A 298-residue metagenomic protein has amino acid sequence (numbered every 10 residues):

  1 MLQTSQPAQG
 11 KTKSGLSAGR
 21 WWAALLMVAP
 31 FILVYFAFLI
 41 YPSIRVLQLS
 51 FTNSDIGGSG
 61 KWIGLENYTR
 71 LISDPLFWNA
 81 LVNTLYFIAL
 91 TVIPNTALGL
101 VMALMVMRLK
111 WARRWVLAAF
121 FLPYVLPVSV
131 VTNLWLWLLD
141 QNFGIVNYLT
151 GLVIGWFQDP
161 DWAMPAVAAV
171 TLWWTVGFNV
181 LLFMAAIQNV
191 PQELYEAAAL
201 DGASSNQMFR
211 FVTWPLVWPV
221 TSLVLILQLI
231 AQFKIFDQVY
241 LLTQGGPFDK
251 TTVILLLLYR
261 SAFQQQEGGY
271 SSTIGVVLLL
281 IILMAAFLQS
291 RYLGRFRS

Functional and structural regions predicted by a protein language model:
M1-A18: Short, Lys/Arg-rich, polar N-terminal cytosolic tail immediately upstream of the first transmembrane signal-anchor
R20-S298: A structural signal for multi-pass alpha-helical bundles of membrane permease subunits that mediate small-molecule
